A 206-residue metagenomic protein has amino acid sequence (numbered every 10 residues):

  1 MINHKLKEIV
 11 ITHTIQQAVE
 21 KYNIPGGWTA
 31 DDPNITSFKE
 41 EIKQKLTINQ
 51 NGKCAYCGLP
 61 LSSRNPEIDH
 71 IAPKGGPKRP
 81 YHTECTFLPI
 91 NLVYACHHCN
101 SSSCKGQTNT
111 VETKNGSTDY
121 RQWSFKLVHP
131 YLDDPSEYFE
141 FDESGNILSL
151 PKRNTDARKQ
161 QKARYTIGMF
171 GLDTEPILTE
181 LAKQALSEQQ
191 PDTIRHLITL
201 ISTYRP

Functional and structural regions predicted by a protein language model:
M1-I35, K39-N49, P60-S63, Y81-V93 (+1 more regions): Extended charged
G58-L61, A72: Short glycine-rich, polar/acidic loop-and-turn segments at beta strand-coil junctions
I68-K74, C96: Histidine-centered catalytic micro-motifs used for acid/base chemistry in nuclease and nucleotide-processing active
K78: Short, surface-exposed recognition loops and adjoining beta-strand edges that mediate ligand/DNA contacts, enriched
